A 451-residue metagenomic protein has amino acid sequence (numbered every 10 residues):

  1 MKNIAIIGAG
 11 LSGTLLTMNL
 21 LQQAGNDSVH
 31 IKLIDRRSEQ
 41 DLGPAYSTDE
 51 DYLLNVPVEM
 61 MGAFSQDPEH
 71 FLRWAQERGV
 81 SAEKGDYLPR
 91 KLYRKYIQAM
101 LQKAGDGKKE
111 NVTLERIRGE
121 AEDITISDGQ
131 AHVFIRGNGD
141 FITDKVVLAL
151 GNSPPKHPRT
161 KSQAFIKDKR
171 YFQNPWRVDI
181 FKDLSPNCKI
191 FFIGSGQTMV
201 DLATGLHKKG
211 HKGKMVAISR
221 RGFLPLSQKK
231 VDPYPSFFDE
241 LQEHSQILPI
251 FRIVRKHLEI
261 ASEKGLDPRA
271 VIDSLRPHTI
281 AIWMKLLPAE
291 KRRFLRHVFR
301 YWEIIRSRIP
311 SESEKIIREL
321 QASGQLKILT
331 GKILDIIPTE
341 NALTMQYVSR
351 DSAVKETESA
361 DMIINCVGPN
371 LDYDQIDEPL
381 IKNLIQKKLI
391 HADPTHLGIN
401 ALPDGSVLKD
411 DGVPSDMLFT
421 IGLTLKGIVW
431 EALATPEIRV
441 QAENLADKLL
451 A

Functional and structural regions predicted by a protein language model:
M1-S38, G43, V80-L248, R252-A451: Flavin (primarily FAD) cofactor-binding/catalytic cores of flavoenzymes
D35-G79: Redox-cofactor-proximal catalytic regions of oxidoreductases
